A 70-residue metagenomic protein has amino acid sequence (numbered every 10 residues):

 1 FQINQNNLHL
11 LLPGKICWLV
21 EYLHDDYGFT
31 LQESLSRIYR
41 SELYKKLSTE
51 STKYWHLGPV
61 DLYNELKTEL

Functional and structural regions predicted by a protein language model:
F1-L70: C-terminal alpha-helical interaction appendages
